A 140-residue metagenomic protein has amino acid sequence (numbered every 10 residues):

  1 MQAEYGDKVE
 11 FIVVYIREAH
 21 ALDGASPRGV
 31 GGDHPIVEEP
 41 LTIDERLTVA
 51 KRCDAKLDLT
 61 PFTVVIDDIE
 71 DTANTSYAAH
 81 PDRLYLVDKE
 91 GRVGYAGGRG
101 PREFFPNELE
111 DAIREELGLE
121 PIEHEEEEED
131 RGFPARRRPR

Functional and structural regions predicted by a protein language model:
M1-L57: Structural microenvironment flanking redox-active thiols in thiol-disulfide oxidoreductases
A3, A55-P61, E110, I122-E123: Beta-propeller folds
G6-E10, D58-F62, P81-D82, K89: Loop/turn elements at helix/coil->beta-strand transitions in domains of secreted/extracellular proteins
I12-V14, V65, Y85: Hydrophobic/aromatic beta-strand patches that form the interior of the parallel beta-sheet core in alpha/beta enzyme
V37, L41, V64, G100-E103: Short N-terminal micro-motifs specific to bacterial/archaeal maturation and metal-cluster initiation sites
P40, D44, F62, I69-T72: Gly/Pro-rich cap/lid or specificity-loop segments adjacent to the active site
D68-R140: Thiol-/selenol-based redox modules, centered on thioredoxin-like and closely related oxidoreductase domains
